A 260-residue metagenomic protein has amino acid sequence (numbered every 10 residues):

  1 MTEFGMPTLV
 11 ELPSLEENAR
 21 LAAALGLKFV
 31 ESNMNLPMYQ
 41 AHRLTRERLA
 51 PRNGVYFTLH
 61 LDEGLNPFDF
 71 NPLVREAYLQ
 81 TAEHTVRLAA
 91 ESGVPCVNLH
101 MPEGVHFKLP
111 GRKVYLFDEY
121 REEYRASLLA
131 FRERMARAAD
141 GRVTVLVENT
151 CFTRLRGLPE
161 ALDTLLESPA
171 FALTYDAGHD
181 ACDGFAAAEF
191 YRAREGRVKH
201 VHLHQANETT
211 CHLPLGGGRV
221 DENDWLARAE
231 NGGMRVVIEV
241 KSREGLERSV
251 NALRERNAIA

Functional and structural regions predicted by a protein language model:
M1-A90, A172, I259-A260: N-terminal pre-domain/capping segments
M1-E3, L12-A24, E83-P95, L99 (+3 more regions): Histidine-acidic metal/acid-base catalytic patches
L9, N149, V240: Conserved residues at beta->alpha junctions
V30, L59, V147-E148, Y175-D176 (+2 more regions): Active-site flanking residues adjacent to catalytic metal/cofactor-binding acidic residues
M34, E63, C151-F152, H179 (+1 more regions): Short, glycine/acidic-enriched loop or turn micro-motifs at the edges of active sites
E47-G64, A126-A138, S168, N223-R228: Alpha-helix-loop-beta-strand connector modules within alpha/beta enzyme cores
L61-L65, E103, Q205-N207: Short, histidine-centered active-site or binding-site loop motifs used for metal coordination, general acid-base
N71-A172: Active-site acidic/histidine proton-transfer and metal-coordination neighborhood in alpha/beta enzyme cores
